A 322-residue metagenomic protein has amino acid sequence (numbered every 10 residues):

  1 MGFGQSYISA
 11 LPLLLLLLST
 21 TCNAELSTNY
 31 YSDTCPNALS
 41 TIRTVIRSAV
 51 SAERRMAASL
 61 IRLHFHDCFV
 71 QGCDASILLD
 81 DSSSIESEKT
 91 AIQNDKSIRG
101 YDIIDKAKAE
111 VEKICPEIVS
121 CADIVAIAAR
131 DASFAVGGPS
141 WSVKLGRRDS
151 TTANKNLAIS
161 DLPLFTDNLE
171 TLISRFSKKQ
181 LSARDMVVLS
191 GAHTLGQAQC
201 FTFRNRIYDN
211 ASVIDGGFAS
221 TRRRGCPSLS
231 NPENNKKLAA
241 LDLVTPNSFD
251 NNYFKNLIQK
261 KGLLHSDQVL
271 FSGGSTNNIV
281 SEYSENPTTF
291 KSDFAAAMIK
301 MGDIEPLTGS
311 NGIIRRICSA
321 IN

Functional and structural regions predicted by a protein language model:
G2-N322: Catalytic cores of secreted/periplasmic or lumenal enzymes
